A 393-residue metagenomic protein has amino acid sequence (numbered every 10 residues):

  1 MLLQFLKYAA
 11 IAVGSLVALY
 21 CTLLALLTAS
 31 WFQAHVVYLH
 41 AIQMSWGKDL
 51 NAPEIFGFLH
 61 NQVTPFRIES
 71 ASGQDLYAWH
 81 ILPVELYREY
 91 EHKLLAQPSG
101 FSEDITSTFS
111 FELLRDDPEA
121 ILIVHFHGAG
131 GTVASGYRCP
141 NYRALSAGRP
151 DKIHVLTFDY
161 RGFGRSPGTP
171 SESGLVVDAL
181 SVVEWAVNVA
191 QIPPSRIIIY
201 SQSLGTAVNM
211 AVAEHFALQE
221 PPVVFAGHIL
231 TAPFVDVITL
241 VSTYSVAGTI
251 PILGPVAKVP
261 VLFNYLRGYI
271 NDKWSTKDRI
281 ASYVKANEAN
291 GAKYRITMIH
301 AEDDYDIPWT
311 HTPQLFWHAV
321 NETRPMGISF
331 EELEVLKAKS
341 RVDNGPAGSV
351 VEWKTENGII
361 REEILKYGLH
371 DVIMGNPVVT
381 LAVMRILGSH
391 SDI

Functional and structural regions predicted by a protein language model:
M1-Q62, P325-G327: N-terminal membrane-anchoring alpha-helices
E69-V183: Membrane-embedded segments
V177-S195: Conserved acidic catalytic loop of the alpha/beta-hydrolase fold
S201-G205, N209: Gly/Ala-rich beta-loop-alpha elbow adjacent to hydrolase catalytic centers
A211-R279, K285: Hydrolase active-site cap/lid region
N290-A292, T297-H300, D304: Short beta-strand/loop motif that positions the catalytic acidic residue of the alpha/beta-hydrolase fold
Y305-I393: C-terminal catalytic histidine-bearing segment of alpha/beta-hydrolase fold enzymes
